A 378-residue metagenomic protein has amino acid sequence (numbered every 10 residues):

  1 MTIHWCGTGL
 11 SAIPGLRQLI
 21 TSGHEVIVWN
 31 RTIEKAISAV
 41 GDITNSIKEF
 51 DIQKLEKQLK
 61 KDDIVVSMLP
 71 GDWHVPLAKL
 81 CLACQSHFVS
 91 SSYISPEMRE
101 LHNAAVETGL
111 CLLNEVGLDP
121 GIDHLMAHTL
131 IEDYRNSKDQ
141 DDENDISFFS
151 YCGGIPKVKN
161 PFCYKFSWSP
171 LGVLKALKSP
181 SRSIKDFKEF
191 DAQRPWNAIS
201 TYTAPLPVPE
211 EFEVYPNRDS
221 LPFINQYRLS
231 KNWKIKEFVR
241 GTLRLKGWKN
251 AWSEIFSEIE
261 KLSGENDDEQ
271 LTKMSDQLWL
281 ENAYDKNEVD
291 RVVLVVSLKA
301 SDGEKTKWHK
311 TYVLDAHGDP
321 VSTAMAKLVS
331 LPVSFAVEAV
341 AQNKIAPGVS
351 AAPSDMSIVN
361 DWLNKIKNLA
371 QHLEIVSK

Functional and structural regions predicted by a protein language model:
I3-G7: Conserved N-terminal Rossmann-fold NAD(P)-binding element of oxidoreductases
L10-A12: Hydrophobic/small residue at the entry helix of a nucleotide-binding pocket
V26-A39: NAD(P)-binding Rossmann-fold cofactor-contacting core
I43-K54: Rossmann-fold cofactor-recognition segment
D63-M68, V89-S90: N-terminal Rossmann-like NAD(P) cofactor-binding module of classical short-chain dehydrogenase/reductase
L80-M98: ADP-ribose/adenylate-binding Rossmann-like module
S92-N114: Rossmann-fold NAD(P)-binding glycine/threonine-rich loop
D133-K378: C-terminal catalytic/substrate-binding lobe primarily of soluble NAD(P)-dependent oxidoreductases
